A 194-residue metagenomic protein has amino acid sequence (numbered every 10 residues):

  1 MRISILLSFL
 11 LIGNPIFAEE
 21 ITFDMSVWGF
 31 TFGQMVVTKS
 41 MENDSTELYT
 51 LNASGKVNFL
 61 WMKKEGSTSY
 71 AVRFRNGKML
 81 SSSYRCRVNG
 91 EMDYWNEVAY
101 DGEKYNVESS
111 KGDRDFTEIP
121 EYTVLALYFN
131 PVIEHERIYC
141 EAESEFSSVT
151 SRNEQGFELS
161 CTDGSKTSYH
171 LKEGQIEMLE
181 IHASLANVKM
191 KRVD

Functional and structural regions predicted by a protein language model:
R2-I3, A18, T22, M79 (+3 more regions): Hydrophobic alpha-helical segments and their boundary regions
I3-G13: Sec-dependent N-terminal signal peptides
G13-E65, Y84-M92, E141, S147-R152 (+2 more regions): N-terminal cleavable signal peptides for secretion/export
S67-K78, S168-M178: A short, surface-exposed beta-strand/turn
S83-N187, K191-V193: Solvent-exposed helix/loop surface patches that form functional interfaces
